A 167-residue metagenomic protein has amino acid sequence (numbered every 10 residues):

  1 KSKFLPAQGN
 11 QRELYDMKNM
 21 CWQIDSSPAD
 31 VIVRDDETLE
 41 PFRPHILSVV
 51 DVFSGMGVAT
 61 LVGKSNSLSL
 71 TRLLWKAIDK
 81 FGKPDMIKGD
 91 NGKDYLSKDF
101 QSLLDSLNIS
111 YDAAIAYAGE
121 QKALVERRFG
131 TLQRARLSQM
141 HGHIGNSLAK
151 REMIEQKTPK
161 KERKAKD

Functional and structural regions predicted by a protein language model:
K1-S48, M56, L68-L73, K80: Mobile-element integrase/transposase regions, centering on the N-terminal DNA-binding/Zn-coordinating module
D30-V31, D94-L96, E120-Q121: Flexible loop/turn segments at secondary-structure boundaries
M56-T60, A114: Glycine- and acidic
V62-S67: A short acidic/small-residue loop/turn micro-motif
K83-L96, I115-Y117: Acidic/histidine-rich, metal-coordinating catalytic segments
N91, Q101-D167: Globin-like tetrapyrrole-binding proteins
